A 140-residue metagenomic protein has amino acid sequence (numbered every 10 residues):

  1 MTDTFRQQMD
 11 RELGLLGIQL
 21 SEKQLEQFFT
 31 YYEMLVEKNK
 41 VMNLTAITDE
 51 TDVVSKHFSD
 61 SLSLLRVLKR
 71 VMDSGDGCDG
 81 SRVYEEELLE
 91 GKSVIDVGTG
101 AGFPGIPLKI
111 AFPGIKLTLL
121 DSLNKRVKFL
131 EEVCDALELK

Functional and structural regions predicted by a protein language model:
M1-I47: N-terminal auxiliary segments of SAM/dcSAM-dependent transferases
R11, E37, S55, K92-T99: N-terminal hydrophobic or amphipathic segments with adjacent small-residue motifs that include Sec signal peptides
L13, Y32, T51, F58-S61 (+1 more regions): Short amphipathic alpha-helical/adjacent loop interface patches that line ligand and macromolecule-binding sites
L15, N39-L44, E50-T51, S55 (+2 more regions): Generic secondary-structure boundary/loop-capping signal
Q24-Q27, L44-L68: Conserved SAM-binding loop and adjacent beta-strand
T30, K56, A111-I115: Alpha-helix termini
L62-K140: Conserved SAM/SAH cofactor-binding pocket of Class I
